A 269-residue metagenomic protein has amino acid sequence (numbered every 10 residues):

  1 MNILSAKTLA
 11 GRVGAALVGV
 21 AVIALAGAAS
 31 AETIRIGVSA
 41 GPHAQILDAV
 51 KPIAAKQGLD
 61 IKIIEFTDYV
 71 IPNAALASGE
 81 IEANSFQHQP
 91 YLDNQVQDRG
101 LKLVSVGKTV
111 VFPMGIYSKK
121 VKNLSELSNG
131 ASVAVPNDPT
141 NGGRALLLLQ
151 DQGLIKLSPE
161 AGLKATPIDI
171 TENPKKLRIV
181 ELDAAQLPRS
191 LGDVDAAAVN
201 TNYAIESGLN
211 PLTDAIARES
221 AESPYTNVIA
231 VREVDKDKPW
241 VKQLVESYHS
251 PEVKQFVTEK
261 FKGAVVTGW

Functional and structural regions predicted by a protein language model:
A31-G41, L59-E65, S132-V133: Short, well-ordered beta-strand elements
G41, E65-Y69, G79, N84-D93 (+4 more regions): Beta->alpha turn/N-cap motifs
I64-A74, A161-R189: Short helix-initiation/N-cap motifs at beta->coil->alpha
Y69-L101, G115-Y117, K122, G142-A145 (+1 more regions): Pocket-flanking alpha-helical
N94-V106, V121, D193, A198 (+1 more regions): Ligand-binding "clamshell"
V106-I155, K254: A conserved helix-loop-strand patch within extracytoplasmic ligand-binding domains of the periplasmic binding
K108-Y117, I205-H249, A264-W269: Periplasmic-binding protein-like
N141-Q150, Y248-G268: Periplasmic-binding protein-like
